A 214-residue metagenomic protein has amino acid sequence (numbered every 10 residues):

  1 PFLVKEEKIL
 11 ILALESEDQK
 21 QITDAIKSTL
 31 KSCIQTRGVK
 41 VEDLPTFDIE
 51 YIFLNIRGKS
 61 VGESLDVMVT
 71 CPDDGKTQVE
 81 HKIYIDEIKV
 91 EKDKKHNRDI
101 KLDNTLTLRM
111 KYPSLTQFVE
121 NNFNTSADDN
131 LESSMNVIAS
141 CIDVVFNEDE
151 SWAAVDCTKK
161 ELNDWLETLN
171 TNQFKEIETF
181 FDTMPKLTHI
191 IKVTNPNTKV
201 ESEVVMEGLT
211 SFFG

Functional and structural regions predicted by a protein language model:
P1-G214: Short, surface-exposed, charged amphipathic helix/loop patches that serve as local interaction elements
